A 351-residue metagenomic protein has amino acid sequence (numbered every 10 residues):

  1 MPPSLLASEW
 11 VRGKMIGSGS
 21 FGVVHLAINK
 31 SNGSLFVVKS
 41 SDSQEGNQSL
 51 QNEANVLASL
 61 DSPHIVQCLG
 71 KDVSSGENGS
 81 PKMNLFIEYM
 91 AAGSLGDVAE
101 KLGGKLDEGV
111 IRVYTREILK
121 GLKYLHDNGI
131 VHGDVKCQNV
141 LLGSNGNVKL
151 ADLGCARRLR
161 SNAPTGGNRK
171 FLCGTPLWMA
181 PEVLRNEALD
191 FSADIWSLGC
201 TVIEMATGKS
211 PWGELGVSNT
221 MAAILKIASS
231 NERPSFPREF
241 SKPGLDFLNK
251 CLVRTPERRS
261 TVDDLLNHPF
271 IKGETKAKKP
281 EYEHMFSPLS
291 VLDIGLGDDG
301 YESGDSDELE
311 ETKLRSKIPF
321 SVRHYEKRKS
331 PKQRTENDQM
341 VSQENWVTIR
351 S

Functional and structural regions predicted by a protein language model:
G13-G19, V24: Protein kinase glycine-rich loop
V23-S43: Glycine-rich ATP phosphate-binding loop
S40-D61: Conserved N-lobe beta3->alphaC-helix segment of eukaryotic protein kinase catalytic domains
Q67-M83: Short beta-strand micro-motifs within the conserved protein kinase catalytic domain, predominantly in the N-lobe
G79-S94: Conserved short submotifs of the Hanks-type protein kinase catalytic core that shape the nucleotide-binding pocket
Y114-T115: Activation segment signature within eukaryotic-like protein kinase domains
